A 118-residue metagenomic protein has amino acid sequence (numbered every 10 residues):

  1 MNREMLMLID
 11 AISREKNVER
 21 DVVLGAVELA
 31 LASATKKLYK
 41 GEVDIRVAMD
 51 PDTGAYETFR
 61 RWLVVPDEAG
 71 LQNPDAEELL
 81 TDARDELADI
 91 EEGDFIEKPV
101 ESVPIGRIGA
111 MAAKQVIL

Functional and structural regions predicted by a protein language model:
M1-L118: Charged, low-complexity terminal tails
